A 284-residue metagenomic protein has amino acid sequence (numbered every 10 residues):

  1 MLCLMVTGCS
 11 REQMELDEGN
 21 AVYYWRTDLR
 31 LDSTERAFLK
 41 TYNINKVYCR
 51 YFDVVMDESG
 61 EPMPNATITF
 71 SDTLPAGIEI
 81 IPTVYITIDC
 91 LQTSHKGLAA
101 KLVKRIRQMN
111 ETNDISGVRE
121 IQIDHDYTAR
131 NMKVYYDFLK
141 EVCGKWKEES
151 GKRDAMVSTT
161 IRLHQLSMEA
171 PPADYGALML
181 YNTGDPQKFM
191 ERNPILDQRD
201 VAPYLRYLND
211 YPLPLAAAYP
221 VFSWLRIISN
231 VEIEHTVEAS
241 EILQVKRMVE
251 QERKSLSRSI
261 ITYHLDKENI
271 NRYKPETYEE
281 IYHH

Functional and structural regions predicted by a protein language model:
M5-G8: C-terminal motif of bacterial Sec signal peptides marking the signal peptidase cleavage site
M14-D17, A21-Y24, D53-L178: Chitinase-like catalytic core of GlcNAc-active glycosidases
L29, Y42, Q92-A100, A129-D137 (+3 more regions): Soluble non-cytosolic domains of exported or imported proteins
R30-M56, T112-D114, V118, L256: Catalytic domains of carbohydrate-active enzymes, especially glycoside hydrolases
L31-E35, L98, L102, V134-F138 (+5 more regions): Stable alpha-helical elements in mature extracytoplasmic
V47, I123, G176, A217 (+1 more regions): Conserved, mostly hydrophobic/aromatic
K133, D137-E232: Substrate-binding surface in catalytic domains of secreted glycosidases
F222, N230-H284: Substrate-binding cleft of secreted/luminal carbohydrate-active enzymes
